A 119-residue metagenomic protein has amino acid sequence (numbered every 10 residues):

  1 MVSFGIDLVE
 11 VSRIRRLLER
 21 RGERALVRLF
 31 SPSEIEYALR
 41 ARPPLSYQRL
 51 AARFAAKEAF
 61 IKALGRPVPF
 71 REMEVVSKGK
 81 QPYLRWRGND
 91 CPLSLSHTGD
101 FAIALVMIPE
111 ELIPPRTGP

Functional and structural regions predicted by a protein language model:
M1-P119: Core catalytic alpha/beta fold that binds nucleotide/phospho-ligands
